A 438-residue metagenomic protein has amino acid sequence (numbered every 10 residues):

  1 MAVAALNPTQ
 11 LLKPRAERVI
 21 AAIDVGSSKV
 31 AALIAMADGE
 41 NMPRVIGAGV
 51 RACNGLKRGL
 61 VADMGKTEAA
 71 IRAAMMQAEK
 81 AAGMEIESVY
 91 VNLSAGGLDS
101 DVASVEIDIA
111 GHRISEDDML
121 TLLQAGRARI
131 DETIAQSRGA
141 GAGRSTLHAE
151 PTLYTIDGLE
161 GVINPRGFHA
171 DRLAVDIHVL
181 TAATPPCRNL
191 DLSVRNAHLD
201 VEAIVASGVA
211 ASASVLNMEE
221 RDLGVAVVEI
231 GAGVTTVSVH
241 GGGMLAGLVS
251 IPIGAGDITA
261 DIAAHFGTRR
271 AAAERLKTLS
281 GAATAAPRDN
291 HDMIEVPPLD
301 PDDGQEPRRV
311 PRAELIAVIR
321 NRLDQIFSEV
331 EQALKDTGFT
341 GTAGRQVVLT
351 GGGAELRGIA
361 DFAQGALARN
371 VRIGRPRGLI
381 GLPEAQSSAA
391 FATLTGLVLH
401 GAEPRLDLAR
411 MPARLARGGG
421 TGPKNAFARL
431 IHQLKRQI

Functional and structural regions predicted by a protein language model:
M1-S27, L33-A226, L245-A246, A255 (+5 more regions): Nucleotide/phosphate-binding catalytic cleft detector across ATP-hydrolyzing and phosphate-transferring enzymes
A5-L6, R44-V45, I230-V234, Q364-P376: Acidic-glycine-rich active-site phosphate/pyrophosphate-binding loop
K29, S94, A182, A282-A285 (+1 more regions): Glycine-rich phosphate-binding loops at beta-strand->alpha-helix junctions
V30-A35, T235-V239: Short beta-strand scaffold segments in enzyme catalytic cores
E116, A366-L394: Conserved phosphate-binding/catalytic loops in two-lobed NTP-binding clefts
I177, L223-H265: Glycine-rich phosphate-binding loop of actin/hexokinase-like ATP-binding domains
A260, A313, A317, N321-S328 (+6 more regions): Feature representing long, continuous alpha-helical segments
S328, Q332-Q346, L356-I373, A402-D407: ATP-binding/phosphotransfer module of carbohydrate and carboxylate kinases, centering on a glycine-rich
